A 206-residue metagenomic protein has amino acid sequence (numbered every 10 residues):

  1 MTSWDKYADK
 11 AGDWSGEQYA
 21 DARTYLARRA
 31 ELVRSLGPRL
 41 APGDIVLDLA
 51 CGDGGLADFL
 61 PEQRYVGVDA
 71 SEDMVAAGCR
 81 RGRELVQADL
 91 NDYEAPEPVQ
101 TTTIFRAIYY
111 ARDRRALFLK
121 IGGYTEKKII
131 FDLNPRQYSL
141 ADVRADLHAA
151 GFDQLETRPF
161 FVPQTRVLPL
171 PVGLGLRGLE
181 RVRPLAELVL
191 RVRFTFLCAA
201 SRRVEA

Functional and structural regions predicted by a protein language model:
M1-R39: Conserved class I S-adenosyl-L-methionine
G43-G52: Conserved class I S-adenosyl-L-methionine
G52-D92: Class I SAM-dependent methyltransferase SAM/SAH-binding core
T101-D113: A short SAM/SAH-binding and catalytic strip from SAM-dependent methyltransferases
E126-P135: Conserved beta-strand signature within the Rossmann-like core of class I S-adenosyl-L-methionine
Q137-G151: Short alpha-helix
R144-A145, F161-A206: A C-terminal cap/extension of S-adenosyl-L-methionine-dependent methyltransferases that defines the acceptor-substrate
F152-P163: Conserved S-adenosyl-L-methionine
